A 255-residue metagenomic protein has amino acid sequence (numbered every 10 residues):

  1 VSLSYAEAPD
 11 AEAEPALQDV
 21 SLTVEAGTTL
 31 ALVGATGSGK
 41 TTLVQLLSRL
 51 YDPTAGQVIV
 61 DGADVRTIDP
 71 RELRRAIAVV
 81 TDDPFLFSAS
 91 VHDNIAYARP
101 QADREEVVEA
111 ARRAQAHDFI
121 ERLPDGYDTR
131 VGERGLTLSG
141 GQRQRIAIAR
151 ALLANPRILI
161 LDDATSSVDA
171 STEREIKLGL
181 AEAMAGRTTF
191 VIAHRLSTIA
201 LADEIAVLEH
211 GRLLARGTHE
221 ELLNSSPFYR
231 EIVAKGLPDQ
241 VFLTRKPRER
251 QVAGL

Functional and structural regions predicted by a protein language model:
V1-L255: ABC-type nucleotide-binding domain
